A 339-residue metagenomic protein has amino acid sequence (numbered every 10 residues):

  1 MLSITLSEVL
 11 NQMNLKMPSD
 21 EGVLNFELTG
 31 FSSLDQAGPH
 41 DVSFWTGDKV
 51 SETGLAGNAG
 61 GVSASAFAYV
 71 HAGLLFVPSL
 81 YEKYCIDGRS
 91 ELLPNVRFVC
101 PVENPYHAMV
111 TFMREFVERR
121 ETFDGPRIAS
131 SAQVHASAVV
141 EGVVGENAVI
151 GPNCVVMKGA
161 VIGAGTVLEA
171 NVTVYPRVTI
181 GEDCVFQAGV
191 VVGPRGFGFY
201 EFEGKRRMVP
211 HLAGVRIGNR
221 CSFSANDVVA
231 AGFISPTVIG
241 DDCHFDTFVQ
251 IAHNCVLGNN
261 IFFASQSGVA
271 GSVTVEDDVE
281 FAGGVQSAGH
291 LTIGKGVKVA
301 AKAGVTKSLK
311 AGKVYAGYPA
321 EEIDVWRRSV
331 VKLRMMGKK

Functional and structural regions predicted by a protein language model:
M1-S131, D183, G189-V190, P194-M208 (+3 more regions): Terminal amphipathic alpha-helical/low-complexity segments used for targeting or macromolecular assembly
F44, R127-E322: Structural signal for interior beta-strand "rungs" in well-ordered beta-sheet cores of soluble enzyme domains
